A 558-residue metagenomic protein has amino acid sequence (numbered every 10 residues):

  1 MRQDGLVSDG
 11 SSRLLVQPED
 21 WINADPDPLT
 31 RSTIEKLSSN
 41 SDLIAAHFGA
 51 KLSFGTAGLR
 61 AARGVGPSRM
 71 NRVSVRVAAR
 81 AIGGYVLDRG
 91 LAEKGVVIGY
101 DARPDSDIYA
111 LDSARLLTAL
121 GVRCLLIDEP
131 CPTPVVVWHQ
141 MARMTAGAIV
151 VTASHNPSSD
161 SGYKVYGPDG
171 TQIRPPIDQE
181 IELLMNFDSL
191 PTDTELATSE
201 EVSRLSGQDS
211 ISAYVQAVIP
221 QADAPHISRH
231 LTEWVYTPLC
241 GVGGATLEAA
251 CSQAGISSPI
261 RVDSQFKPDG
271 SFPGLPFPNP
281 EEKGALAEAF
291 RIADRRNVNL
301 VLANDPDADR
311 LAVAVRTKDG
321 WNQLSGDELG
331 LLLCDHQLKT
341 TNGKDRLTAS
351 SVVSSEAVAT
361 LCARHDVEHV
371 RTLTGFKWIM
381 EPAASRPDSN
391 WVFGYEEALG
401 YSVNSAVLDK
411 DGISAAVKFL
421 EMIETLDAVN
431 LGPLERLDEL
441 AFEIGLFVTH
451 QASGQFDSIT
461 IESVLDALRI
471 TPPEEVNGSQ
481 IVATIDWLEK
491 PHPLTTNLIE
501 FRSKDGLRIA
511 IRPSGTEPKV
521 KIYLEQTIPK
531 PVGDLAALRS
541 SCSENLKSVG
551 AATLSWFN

Functional and structural regions predicted by a protein language model:
G5, W21, D25, L43-L52 (+1 more regions): Gly/Ser/Thr-enriched, mixed-charge loops and adjacent short helices that form phosphate/oxyanion-binding elements
G5-S113, A197, S203-W234, V242: An N-terminal, well-structured beta->alpha segment
F48-S68, A153-N156, P238-A250, F393-G400 (+2 more regions): Conserved phosphate/anionic-ligand binding catalytic regions in large, soluble enzymes, centered on
V97-D160, A250, G255-V313: N-terminal small/polar loop signature for handling phosphorylated ligands or for N-terminal nucleophile
P168-T171, D294-S350, S355-H365: Replace "Mg2+/Mn2+-dependent" with "divalent metal-dependent
L231-C251, G255-S257, L286, A308 (+3 more regions): Long hydrophobic segments that form regular secondary structure
D294, V298-L300, T340-P513, K519-Y523 (+1 more regions): Phosphate-binding and adjacent anionic-ligand microenvironments
